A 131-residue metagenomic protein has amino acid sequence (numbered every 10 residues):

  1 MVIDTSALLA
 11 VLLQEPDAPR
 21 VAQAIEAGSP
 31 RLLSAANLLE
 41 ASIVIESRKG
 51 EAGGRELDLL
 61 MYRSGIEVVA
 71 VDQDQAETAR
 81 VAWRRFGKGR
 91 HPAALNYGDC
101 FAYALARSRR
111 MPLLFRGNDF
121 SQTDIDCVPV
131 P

Functional and structural regions predicted by a protein language model:
M1-L33, E46-L59, P131: Short, well-structured N-terminal submotif of metal-dependent ribonuclease cores
L8-L9, L38, F120: A generic structural signal for short hydrophobic patches within well-formed alpha-helices
I25, Y62, R107: Anion (oxyanion) recognition and catalysis
G28-R31, S64-E67, M111: Short active-site oxyanion
A35-A36, Q73, G117-N118: Short secondary-structure boundary segments
E67-P112: Active-site neighborhoods of divalent-metal-dependent phosphate/nucleic-acid chemistry enzymes
Y103-P131: Acidic, PIN/NYN-like endoribonuclease modules and their adjacent C-terminal/linker elements
